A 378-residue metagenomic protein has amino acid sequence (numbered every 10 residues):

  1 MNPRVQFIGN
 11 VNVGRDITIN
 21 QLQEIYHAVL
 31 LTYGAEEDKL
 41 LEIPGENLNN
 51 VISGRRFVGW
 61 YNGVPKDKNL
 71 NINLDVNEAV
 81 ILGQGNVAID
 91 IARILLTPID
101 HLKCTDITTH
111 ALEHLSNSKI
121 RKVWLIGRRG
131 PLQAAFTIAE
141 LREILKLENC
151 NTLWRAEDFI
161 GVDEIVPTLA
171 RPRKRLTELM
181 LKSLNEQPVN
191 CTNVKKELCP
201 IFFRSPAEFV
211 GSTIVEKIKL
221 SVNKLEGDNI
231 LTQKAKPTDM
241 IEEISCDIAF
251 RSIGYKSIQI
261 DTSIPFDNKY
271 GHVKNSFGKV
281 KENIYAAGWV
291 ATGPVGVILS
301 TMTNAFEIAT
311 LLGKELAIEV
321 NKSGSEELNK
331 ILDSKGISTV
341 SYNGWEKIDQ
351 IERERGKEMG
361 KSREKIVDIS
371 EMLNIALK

Functional and structural regions predicted by a protein language model:
M1-V51, C199, A207-K219: Feature captures the FAD/FMN-dependent oxidoreductase FAD-binding
Q21-A28, L74-N77, A235-D247: Core beta-strand elements of the Rossmann-like FAD/NAD(P) dinucleotide-binding domain in flavoenzyme oxidoreductases
Y26-G34, V80-L82, I244-G254: Short hydrophobic core segments
D38-N117, Y270-G278: Glycine-rich dinucleotide-binding loop and its adjacent helix/turn
N49-K68, F209-V210, I214, E226-G293: FAD-site-proximal beta/loop scaffold in flavoenzymes
I89, R93-E242, S276, L312 (+3 more regions): Dinucleotide-binding/catalytic capping subdomain of oxidoreductase cores
S276-K378: C-terminal, flexible cofactor-proximal segment of oxidoreductases
